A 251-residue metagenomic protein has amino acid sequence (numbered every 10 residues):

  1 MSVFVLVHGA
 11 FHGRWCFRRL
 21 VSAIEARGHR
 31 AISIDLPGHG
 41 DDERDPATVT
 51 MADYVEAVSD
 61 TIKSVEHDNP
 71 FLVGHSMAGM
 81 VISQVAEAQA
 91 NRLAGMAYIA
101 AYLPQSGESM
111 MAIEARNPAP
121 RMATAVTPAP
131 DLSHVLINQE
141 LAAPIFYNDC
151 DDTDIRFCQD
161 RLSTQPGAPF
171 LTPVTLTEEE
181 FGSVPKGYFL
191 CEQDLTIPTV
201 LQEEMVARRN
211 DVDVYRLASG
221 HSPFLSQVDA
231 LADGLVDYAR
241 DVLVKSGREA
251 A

Functional and structural regions predicted by a protein language model:
S2-E43: Conserved HGGG/HGGXW glycine-rich cap/lid loop of the alpha/beta-hydrolase fold
R30, G38-V73, E87-A88, M111-A115: Active-site loop/oxyanion-hole signature of alpha/beta-hydrolase fold enzymes
D35, F71, A94-A97: Residue in the alpha/beta-hydrolase core beta-strand immediately N-terminal to the catalytic nucleophile
V73-A78, I82: Gly/Ala-rich beta-loop-alpha elbow adjacent to hydrolase catalytic centers
E87, R92-Q139, P169-F170: Flexible "cap/lid" loop of the alpha/beta hydrolase fold
D131-S183: Conserved alpha/beta-hydrolase catalytic His-Asp/Glu region
T164-F224, V228: Conserved serine/cysteine hydrolase catalytic core
V212-A251: Catalytic active-site module of serine/aspartate enzymes centered on a nucleophile-bearing elbow/loop
